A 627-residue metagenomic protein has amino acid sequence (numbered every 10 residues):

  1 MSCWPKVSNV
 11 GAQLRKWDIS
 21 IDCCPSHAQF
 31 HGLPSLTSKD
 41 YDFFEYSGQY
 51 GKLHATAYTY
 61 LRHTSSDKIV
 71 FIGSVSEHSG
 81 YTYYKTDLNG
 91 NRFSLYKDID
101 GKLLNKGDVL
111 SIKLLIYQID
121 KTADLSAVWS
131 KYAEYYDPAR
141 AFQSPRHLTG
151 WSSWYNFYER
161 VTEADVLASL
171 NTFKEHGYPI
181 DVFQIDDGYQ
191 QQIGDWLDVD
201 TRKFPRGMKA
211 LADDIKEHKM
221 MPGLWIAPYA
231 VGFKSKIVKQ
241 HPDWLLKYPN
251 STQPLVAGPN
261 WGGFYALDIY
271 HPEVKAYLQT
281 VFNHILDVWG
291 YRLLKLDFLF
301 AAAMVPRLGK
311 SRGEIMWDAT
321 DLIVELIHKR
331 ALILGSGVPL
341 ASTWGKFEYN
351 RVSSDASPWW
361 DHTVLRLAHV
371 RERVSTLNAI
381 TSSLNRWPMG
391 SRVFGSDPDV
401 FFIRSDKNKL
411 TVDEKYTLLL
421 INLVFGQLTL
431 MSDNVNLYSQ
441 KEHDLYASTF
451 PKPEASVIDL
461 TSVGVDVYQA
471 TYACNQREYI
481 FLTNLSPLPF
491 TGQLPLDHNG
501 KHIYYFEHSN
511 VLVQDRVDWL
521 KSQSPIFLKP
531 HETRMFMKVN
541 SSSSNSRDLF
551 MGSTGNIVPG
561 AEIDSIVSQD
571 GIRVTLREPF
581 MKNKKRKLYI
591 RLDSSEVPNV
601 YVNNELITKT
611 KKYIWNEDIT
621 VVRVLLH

Functional and structural regions predicted by a protein language model:
M1-D181: Carbohydrate-recognition beta-sandwich/jelly-roll modules in extracellular/periplasmic carbohydrate-active proteins
W4-V7, A12-L14, I21-C24, A28 (+2 more regions): Solvent-exposed beta-hairpin/edge-strand motifs
K106-G107, N499, K529-R534: Tight coil/turn sites that cap or link beta-strands
R146-N283, W289-P306: Aromatic-lined carbohydrate-binding/catalytic grooves of carbohydrate-active enzymes
W154-Y155, Q184-I185, M220-F233, M316-R351 (+1 more regions): Aromatic-lined carbohydrate-recognition surfaces of secreted/lumenal glycan-active proteins
V238-A276, T280, V324-L437: Glycan-recognition surfaces
Y416-L418, N422-F425, L430, S462-N499 (+3 more regions): Carbohydrate-binding surface patches
V511-H627: Non-catalytic C-terminal accessory domains or segments of carbohydrate-active enzymes
